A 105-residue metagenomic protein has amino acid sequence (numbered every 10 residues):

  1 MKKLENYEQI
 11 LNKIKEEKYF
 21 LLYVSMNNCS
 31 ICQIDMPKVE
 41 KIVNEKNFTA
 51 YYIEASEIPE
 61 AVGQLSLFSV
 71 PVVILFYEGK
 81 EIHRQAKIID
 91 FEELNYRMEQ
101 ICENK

Functional and structural regions predicted by a protein language model:
M1-Y19, R97-E99, E103-K105: N-terminal leader/targeting and pre-domain segments
L4, V24, V43, N47-A61: Thiol-based oxidoreductase modules, predominantly thioredoxin-like and allied folds used for disulfide exchange
E8-L11, P59-E60, E92: Acidic phosphotransfer microenvironment of two-component signaling modules
Q9-K41: Local sequence-structure signature of Cys/Sec-based thiol-disulfide redox active-site neighborhoods
N12-K13, G63-L65: Short amphipathic alpha-helix with an adjacent loop that forms part of the alpha/beta core around
K18-F20, E40, N47-Y52, Q64-S66 (+1 more regions): Domain-level signature for proteins that mediate thiol-based redox and metal-cofactor handling
L65-I74: Structural micro-motif
Y77-K105: Non-catalytic, surface beta->alpha helical segment in thiol-disulfide oxidoreductase systems
